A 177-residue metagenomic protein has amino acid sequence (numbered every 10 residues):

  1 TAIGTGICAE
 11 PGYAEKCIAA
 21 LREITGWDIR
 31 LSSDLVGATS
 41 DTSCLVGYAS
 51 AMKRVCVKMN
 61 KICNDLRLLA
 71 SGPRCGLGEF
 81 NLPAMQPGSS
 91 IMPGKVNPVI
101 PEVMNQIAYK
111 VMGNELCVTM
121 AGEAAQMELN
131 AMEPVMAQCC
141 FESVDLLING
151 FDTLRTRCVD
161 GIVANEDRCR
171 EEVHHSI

Functional and structural regions predicted by a protein language model:
T1-I3, E23, L69, M85 (+1 more regions): Generic detector of intrinsically disordered, low-complexity, polar/charged segments
T1-S40: Glycine-rich, mobile lid/loop segments that gate access to catalytic sites or pores
A2, C44-A51: Alpha-helical scaffold segments that form or flank carboxylate-/histidine-based iron centers
G12, A49-K61: Alpha-helical support elements that line or immediately flank enzyme active sites and cofactor-binding pockets
G37, D41, L45, N64 (+1 more regions): Catalytic-core signal marking the mid-to-C-terminal active-site face
